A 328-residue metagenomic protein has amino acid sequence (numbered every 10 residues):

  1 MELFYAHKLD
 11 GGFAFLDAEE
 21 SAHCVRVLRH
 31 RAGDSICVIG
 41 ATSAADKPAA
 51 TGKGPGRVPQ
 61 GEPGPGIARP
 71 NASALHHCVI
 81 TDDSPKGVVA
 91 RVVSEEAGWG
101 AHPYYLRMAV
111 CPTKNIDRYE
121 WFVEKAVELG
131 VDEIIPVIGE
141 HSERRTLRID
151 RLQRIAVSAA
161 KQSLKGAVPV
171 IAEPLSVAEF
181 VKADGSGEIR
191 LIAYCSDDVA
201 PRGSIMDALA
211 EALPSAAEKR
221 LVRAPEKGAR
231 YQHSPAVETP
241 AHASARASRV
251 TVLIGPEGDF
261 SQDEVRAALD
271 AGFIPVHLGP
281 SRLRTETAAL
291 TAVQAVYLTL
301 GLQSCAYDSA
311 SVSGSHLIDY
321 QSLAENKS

Functional and structural regions predicted by a protein language model:
M1-A97: N-terminal positively charged helical leader segments and presequences
A14-F15, P103-R107, R249-T251, L269-L278: Glycine/charged-rich beta-loop-alpha catalytic/anionic-binding loops adjacent to active sites
A41, E95, G139-S142, E257 (+1 more regions): Short, ordered loop/turn segments at secondary-structure junctions
T42-A74, D207-S248, Q303-K327: Intrinsically disordered, low-complexity terminal tails and inter-domain linkers enriched for S/T/G/P/D/E
S94-C195: RNA substrate-binding interface of SAM-dependent RNA methyltransferases
L191-A216, A247-V265, F273-H277: Active-site/ligand-binding-proximal alpha/beta "capping" segment
F260-S328: Structured adenosyl-cofactor binding patch, chiefly the S-adenosyl-L-methionine
